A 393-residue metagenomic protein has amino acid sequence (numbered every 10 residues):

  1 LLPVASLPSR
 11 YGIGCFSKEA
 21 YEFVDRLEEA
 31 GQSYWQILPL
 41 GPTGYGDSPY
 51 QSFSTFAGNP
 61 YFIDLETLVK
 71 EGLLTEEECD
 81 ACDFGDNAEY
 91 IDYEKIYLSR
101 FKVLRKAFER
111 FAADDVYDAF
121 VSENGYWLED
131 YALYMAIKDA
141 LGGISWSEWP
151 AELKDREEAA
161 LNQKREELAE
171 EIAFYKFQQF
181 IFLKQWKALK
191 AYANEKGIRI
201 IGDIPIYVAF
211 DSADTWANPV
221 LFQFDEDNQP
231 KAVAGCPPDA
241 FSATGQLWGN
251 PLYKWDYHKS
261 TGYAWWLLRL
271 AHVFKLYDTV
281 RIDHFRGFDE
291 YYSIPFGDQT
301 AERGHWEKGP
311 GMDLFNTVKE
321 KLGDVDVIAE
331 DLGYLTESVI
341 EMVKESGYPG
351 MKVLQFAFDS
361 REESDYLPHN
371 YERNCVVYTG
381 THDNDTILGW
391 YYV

Functional and structural regions predicted by a protein language model:
L1-E29, K176-Q179: Asp/Glu-centered strand-loop micro-motifs enriched in Gly/Pro and often flanked by an aromatic residue
P3, S9, D47-Q179, L183 (+1 more regions): Alpha-amylase-like alpha-glycosidases and glucanotransferases acting on alpha-linked glucans and related
K18-T43, H272-Y277: Catalytic domains of carbohydrate-active enzymes, especially glycoside hydrolases
F23, L189, V339: Aromatic/hydrophobic pocket-lining residues that form π-stacking "cages" and hydrophobic walls in ligand
E28, W186-K196, K319, V343-K344: Surface-exposed amphipathic alpha-helices with a cationic face
L38, R199-I201, P205, T279 (+1 more regions): Outer-envelope exported proteins of Gram-negative bacteria
Y175, Q179-V208: Conserved, well-ordered alpha-helix/loop/beta-strand core segments that scaffold catalytic motifs
